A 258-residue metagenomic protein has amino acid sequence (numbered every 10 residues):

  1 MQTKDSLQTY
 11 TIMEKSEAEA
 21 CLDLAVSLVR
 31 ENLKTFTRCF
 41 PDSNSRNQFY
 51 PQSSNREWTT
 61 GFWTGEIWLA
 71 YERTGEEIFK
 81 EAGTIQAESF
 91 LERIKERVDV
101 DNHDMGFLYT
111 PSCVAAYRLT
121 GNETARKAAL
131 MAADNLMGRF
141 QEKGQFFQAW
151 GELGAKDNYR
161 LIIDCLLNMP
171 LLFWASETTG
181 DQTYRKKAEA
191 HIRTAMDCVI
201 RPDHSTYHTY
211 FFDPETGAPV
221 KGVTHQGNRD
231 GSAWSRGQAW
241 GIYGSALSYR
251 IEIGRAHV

Functional and structural regions predicted by a protein language model:
M1-H257: Glycan-recognition and catalytic cores of secretory/periplasmic carbohydrate-active enzymes
